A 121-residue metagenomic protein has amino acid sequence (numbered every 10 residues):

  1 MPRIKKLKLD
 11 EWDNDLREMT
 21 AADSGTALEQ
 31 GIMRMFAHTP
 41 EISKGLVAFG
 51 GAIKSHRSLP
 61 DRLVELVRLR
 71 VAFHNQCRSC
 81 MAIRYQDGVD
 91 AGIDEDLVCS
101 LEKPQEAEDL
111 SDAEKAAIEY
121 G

Functional and structural regions predicted by a protein language model:
M1-D61, Y85, V89, D112: Mobile cap/lid helix-loop segments that border enzyme active or cofactor-binding sites and regulate substrate access
Q30, V64-L66, C80: General helical secondary-structure elements
F36, G50, L66-V71, L101-E102 (+1 more regions): Short alpha-helical scaffolding segments that buttress acidic/His motifs in well-ordered protein cores
R68-S111: Helix-adjacent hinge/juxtasegments
A107-G121: Strongly charged, low-complexity linkers/loops
